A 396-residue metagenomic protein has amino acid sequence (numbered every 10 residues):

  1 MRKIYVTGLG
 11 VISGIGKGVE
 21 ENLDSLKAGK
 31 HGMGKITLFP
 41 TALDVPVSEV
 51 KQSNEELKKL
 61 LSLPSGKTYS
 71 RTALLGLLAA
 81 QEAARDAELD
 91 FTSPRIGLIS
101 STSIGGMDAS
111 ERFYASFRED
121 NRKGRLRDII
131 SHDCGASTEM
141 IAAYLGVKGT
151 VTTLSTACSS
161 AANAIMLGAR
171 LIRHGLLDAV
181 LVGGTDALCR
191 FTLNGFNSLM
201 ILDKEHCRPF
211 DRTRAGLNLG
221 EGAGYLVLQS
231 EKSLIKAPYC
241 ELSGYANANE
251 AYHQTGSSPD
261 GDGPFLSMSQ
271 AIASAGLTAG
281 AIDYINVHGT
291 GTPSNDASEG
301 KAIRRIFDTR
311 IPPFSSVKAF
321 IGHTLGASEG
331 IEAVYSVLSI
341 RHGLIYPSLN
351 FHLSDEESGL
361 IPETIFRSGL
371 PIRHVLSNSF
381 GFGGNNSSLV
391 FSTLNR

Functional and structural regions predicted by a protein language model:
M1-L63, K232-E241, V334-L349, S392-R396: ACP-dependent fatty acid/polyketide chain-elongation machinery
K3-T7, K27-I36, L202, H206-A275 (+2 more regions): Condensing-enzyme catalytic core mediating Claisen C-C bond formation in acyl metabolism
G8, L26, A80, L98 (+10 more regions): Conserved small-residue
G14, L61-Q81, R125-D133, V151-N163 (+4 more regions): Active-site pocket-shaping loop/turn-to-helix segments
I15, E20-E21, S25-S100, G106-M107 (+2 more regions): Conserved active-site "lid/cap" helical segment
G76-E88, C134, A142-L145, V151-G183 (+3 more regions): Active-site-proximal alpha-helical scaffold in enzymes
T102-T152, N295-T309: Active-site-proximal gating segment of KS-fold condensing enzymes and close homologs
L176-S198, D203-R214, Y245-P259, V287-D296 (+1 more regions): Acyl-CoA/ACP chain-elongation machinery
